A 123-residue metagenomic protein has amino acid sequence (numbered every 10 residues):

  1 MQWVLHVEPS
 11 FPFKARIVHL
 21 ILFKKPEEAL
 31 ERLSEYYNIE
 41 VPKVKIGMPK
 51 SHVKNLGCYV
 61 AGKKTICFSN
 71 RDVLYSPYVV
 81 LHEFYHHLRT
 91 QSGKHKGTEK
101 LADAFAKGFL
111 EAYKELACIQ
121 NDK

Functional and structural regions predicted by a protein language model:
M1-Q2: Ser/Thr/Pro-rich, charge-biased intrinsically disordered regulatory regions of eukaryotic nuclear proteins
H6-I66, R71, I119-K123: Auxiliary, metal-adjacent structural segments of Zn-dependent hydrolase domains
L22, P77, T98-A102: Hydrophobic (often cysteine-bearing) scaffold residues that line and stabilize catalytic clefts of nucleotide/cofactor
Y59, F84-Y85, F105: Aromatic side chains
K64-V80, Q91-K96: Short pre-active-site segment immediately N-terminal to the catalytic Zn-binding motif
V80-R89, L101: Active-site His/Glu-centered metal-binding helix of metallohydrolases
K96-K123: Post-HExxH zinc-binding segment in Zn-dependent metallohydrolases
